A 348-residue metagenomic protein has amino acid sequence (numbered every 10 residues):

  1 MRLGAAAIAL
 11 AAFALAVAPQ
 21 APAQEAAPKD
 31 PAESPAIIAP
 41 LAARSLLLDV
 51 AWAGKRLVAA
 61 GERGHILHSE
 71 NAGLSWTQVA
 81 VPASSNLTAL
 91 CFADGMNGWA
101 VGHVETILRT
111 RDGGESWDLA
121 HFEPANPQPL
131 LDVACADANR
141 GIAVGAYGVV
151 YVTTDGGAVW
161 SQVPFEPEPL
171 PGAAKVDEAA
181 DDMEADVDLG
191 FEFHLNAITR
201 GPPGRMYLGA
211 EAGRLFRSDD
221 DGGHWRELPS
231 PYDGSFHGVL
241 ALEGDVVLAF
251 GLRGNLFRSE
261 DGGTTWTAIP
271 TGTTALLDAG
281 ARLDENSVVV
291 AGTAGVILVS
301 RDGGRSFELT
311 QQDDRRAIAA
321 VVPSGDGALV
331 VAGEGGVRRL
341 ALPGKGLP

Functional and structural regions predicted by a protein language model:
A6-A16: Bacterial N-terminal signal peptides
P22-P348: Residue-level hotspots at or immediately adjacent to binding/recognition sites across diverse folds
